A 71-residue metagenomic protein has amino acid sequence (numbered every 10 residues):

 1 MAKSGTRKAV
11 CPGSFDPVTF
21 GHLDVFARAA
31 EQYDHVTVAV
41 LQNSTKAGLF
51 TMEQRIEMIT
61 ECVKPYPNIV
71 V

Functional and structural regions predicted by a protein language model:
M1-V71: Nucleotidyltransferase catalytic core that binds NTPs
